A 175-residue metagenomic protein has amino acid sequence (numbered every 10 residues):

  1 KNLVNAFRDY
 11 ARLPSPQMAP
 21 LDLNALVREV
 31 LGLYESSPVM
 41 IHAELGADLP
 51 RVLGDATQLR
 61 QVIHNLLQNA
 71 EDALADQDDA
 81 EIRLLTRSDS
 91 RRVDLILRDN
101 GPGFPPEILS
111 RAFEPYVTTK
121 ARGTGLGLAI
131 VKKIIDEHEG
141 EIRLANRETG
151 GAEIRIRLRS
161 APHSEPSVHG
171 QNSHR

Functional and structural regions predicted by a protein language model:
L13-P16, R51-G54, T119: Conserved micro-motifs of the catalytic ATP-binding
Q17-L31, D94: A conserved beta-strand-to-alpha-helix junction within the catalytic ATP-binding
M40-R51: Conserved catalytic submotifs in the C-terminal HATPase_c
D79-R91: Short beta-strand/loop element within the Bergerat-fold HATPase_c
F104-P115: Short conserved segment of the HATPase_c
G127, V131: Short alpha-helical Gxxx[C/S/T] motif in the catalytic ATP-binding
I135-D136: Detector for a conserved hydrophobic position within an alpha-helical segment of the HATPase_c
